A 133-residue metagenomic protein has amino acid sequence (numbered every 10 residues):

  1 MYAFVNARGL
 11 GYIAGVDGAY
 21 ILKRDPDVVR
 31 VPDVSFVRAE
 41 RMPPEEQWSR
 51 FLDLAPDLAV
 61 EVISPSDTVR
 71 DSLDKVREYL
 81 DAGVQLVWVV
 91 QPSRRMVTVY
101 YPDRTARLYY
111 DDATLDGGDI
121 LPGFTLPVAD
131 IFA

Functional and structural regions predicted by a protein language model:
M1-A133: Gly/Pro/Ser/Thr-rich low-complexity, intrinsically disordered segments predominantly at protein N-termini
